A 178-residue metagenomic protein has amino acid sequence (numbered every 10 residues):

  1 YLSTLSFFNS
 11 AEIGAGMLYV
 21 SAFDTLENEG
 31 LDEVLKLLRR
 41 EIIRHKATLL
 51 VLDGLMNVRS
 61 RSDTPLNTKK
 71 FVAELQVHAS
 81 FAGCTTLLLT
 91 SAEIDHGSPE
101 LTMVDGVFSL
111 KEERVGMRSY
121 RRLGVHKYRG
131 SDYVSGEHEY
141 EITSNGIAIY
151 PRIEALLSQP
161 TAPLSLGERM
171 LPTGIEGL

Functional and structural regions predicted by a protein language model:
Y1-S62: Conserved inter-motif catalytic segment of the P-loop NTP-binding fold
F23, K111, R129, P151-I153: Residues at the C-termini of beta-strands that transition into short coil/loop
E27-V34, L38, I43, A47 (+6 more regions): Helical mechanochemical/support elements of P-loop NTPase systems and associated helical scaffolds
D53, V125, L178: Residue-level signature of catalytic and energy-coupling elements of molecular machines, predominantly ATP/GTP-dependent
S62, N67-A92: Substrate-engagement module of ASCE P-loop NTPases
C84-T143: Phosphate-binding/switch region of NTP-binding enzymes
S135, N145-S158: Hydrophobic targeting/anchoring helices
L156-L178: The Walker A/P-loop phosphate-binding site
